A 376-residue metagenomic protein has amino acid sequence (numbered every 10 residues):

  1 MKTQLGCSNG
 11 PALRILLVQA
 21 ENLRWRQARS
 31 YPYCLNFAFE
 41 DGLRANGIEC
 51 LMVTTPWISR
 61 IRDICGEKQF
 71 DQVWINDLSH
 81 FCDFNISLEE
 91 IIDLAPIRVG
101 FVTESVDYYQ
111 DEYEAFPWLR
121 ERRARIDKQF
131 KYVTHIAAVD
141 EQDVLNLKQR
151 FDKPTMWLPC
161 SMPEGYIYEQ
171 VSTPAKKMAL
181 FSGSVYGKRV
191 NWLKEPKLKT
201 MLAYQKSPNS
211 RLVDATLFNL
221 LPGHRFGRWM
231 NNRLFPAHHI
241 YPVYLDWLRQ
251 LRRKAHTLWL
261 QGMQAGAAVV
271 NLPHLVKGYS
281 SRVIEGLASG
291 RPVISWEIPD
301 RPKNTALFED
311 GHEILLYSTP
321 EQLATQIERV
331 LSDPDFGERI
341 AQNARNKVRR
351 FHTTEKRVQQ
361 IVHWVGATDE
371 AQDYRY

Functional and structural regions predicted by a protein language model:
K2-R62, D77-S87, S105, D111-I284 (+2 more regions): Nucleotide-sugar donor-binding catalytic core of glycosyltransferases
G66-W74, A267: Short acidic/histidine-rich motifs immediately flanking catalytic phosphotransfer sites in two-component signaling
I91-Y109: Active-site proximal beta-strand in glycosyltransferases
D310-G311: Glycine-centered loop/turn motifs
I314-P320, R329-P334: Conserved acidic donor-binding segment of nucleotide-sugar-dependent glycosyltransferases
S332-V365: A charged, aromatic-enriched C-terminal amphipathic alpha-helix characteristic of glycosyltransferases across folds
